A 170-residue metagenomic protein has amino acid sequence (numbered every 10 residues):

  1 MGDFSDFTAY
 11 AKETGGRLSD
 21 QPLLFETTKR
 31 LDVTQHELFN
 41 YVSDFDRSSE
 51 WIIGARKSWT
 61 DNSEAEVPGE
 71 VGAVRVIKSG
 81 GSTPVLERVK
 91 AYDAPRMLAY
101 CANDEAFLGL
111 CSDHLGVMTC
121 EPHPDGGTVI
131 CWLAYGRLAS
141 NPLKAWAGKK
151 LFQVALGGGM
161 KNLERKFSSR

Functional and structural regions predicted by a protein language model:
M1-S63: Hydrophobic ligand-binding cavity/cleft-lining segments
D3-T8, Y135-R170: A conserved amphipathic terminal alpha-helix motif
S19-Q21, S79-G81, L108-S112, P124-G126: A generic structural micro-feature
T27-K29, V85-A91, H114-P122: Hydrophobic/aromatic beta-strand elements that line small-molecule binding cavities or substrate pockets in beta-rich
R30, E50, W59-G109, K161-R170: Glycine-rich portal/gate segments that line the openings of hydrophobic small-molecule binding cavities
L31-V33, G81, G136-S140: Beta-strand elements of well-folded, non-transmembrane domains
E37-V42, S48, R75, V89 (+4 more regions): Hydrophobic pocket/interface hotspot
C101-F107, L133-S140: Short, solvent-exposed aromatic-acidic interface loops
